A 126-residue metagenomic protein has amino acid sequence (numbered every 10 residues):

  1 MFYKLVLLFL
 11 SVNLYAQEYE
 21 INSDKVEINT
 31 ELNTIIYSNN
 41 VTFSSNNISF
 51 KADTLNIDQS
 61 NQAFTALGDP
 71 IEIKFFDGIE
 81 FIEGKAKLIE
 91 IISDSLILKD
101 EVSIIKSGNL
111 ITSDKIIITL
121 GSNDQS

Functional and structural regions predicted by a protein language model:
M1-L8: Sec-dependent signal peptide recognition, specifically the positively charged N-region followed immediately by
A16-S126: N-terminal amphipathic/hydrophobic interface segments
